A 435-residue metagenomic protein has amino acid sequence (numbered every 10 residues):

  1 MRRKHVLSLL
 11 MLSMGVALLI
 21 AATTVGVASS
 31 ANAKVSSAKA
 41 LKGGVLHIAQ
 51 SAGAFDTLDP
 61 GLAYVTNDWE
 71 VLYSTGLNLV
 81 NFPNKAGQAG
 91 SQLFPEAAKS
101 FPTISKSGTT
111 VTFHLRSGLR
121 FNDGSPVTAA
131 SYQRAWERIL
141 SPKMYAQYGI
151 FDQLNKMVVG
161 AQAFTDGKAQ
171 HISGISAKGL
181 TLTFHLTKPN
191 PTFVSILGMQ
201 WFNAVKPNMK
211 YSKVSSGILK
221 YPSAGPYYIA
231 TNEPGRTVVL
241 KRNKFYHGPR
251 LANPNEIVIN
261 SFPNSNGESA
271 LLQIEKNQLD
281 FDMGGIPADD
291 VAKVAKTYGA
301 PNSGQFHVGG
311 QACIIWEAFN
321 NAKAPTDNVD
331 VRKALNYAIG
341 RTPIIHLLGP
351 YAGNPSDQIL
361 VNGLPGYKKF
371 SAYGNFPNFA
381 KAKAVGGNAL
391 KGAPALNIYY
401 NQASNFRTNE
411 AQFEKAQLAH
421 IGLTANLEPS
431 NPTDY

Functional and structural regions predicted by a protein language model:
H47, V127-E137, G179-H185, G225-P226 (+5 more regions): Alpha-helical secondary-structure segments
A49-K106, K220-S223: N-terminal lobe/hinge region of extracytoplasmic solute-binding protein
P83-Q88, Q170, G179, H185-A252 (+1 more regions): Gly/Pro-rich hinge or "lid" segments in bacterial periplasmic/extracellular proteins
H114, P126-R134, R138-L140, M144-P207 (+1 more regions): Surface-exposed binding/hinge segments that line and control ligand-binding clefts or catalytic entry sites
G124-P126, S131, G267-F281, I286-P287 (+4 more regions): Short helices/loops that flank or line small-molecule/ion binding pockets
N208-I218, F245-K293, T424: Ligand-site clamp/hinge motif
P234, V385-Y435: Ligand/substrate-recognition segments at binding pockets and active sites
T326, P350-N388, Q402-N409: Structural transition elements
